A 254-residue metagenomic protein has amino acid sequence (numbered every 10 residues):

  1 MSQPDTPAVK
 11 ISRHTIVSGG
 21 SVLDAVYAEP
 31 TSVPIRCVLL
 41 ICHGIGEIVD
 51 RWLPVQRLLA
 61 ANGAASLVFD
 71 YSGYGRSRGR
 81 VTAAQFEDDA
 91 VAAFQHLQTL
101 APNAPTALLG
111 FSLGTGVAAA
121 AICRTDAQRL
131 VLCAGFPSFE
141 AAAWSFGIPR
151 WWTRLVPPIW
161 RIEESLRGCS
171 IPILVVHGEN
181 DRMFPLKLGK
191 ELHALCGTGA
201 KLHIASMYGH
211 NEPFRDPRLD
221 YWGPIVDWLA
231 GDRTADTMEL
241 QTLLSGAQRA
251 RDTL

Functional and structural regions predicted by a protein language model:
M1-V17, D24-V26, T234-L254: An N-terminal hydrophobic leader/cap segment in hydrolases
I45-R57: The serine-hydrolase catalytic nucleophile loop
V55, I162, I171, P185-A194: Short alpha-helix in the alpha/beta-hydrolase fold that links the catalytic acid
L59-R78: Conserved alpha/beta-hydrolase
V81-L100: Alpha/beta-hydrolase active-site loop
C169-S170, V175-H177, D181: Short beta-strand/loop motif that positions the catalytic acidic residue of the alpha/beta-hydrolase fold
E179-F184, N211-E212: Acidic catalytic loop of the alpha/beta-hydrolase fold
Y208-L219: Catalytic histidine-centered segment of alpha/beta-hydrolase-like enzymes
